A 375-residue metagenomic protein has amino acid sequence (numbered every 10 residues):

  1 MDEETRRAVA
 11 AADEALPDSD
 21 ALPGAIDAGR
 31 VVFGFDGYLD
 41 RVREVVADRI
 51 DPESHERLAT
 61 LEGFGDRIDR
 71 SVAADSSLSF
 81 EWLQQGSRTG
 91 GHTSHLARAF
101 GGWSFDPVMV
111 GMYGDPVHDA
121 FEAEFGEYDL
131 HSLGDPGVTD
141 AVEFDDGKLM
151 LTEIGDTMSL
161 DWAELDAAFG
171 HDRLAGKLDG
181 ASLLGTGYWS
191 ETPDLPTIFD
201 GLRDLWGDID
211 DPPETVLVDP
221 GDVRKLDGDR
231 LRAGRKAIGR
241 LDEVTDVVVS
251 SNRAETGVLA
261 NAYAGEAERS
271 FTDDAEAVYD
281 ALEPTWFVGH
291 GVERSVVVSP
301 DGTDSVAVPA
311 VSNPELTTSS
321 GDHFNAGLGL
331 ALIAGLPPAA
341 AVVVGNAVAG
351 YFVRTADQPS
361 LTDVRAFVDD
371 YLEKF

Functional and structural regions predicted by a protein language model:
M1-S71, L83-R88, H92, W103-P107 (+3 more regions): Ribokinase/PfkB-type carbohydrate-kinase core domain
D66-A74, E315, S319: Membrane-targeting and insertion segments and their boundary/processing signals
A73-Q84, D301-N313: Glycine/charged-rich beta-loop-alpha catalytic/anionic-binding loops adjacent to active sites
G91-H95, N325: Short glycine/serine/threonine-rich phosphate/pyrophosphate-binding segments that cradle anionic phosphate groups
A97-D106, A331-G335: Alpha-helix C-terminal capping segments
F100, N252, G321: Short, conserved phosphate/pyrophosphate- and ester-handling motifs at nucleotide-, phospho-/glycolipid
P309-F375: Conserved post-catalytic alpha-helical subdomain immediately downstream of the catalytic base and nucleotide-binding
